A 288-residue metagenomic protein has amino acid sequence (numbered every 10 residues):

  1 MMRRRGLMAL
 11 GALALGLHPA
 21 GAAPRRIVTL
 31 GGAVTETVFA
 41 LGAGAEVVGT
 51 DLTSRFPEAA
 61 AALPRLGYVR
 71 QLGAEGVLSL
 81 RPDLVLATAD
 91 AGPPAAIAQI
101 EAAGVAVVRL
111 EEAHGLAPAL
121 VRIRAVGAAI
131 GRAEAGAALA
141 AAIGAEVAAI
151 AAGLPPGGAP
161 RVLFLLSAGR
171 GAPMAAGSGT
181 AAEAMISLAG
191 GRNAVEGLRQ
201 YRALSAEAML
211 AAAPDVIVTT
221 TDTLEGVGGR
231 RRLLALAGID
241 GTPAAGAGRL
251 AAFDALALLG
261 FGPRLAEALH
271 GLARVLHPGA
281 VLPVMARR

Functional and structural regions predicted by a protein language model:
M1, H18-L30: C-terminal segment of N-terminal export signals and the immediately downstream linker at the start of the mature
G6-A22: N-terminal export signals
R26, L84, A95-A172, N193-G197 (+2 more regions): Extracytoplasmic substrate-binding proteins
R26-L80, L84-A96, R230, I239: A short, structured surface patch at a secondary-structure boundary
G31, A89-D90, E112, L166 (+3 more regions): Short secondary-structure boundary segments
E75-R81, S205-A213: Short helices/loops that flank or line small-molecule/ion binding pockets
P93-A102, V216-L234: A ligand-binding cleft/hinge motif common to bilobed small-molecule-binding domains
A176-Y201, T221: His/Asp/Glu-enriched short active-site or ligand-binding loop at hydrolase and phosphoryl-transfer sites
